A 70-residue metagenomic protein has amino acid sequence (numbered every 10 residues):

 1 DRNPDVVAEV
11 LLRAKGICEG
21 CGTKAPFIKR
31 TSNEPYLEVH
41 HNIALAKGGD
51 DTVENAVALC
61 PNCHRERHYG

Functional and structural regions predicted by a protein language model:
D1-P26, N33, K47-D50, E54: Short, charged surface segments at domain edges that flank catalytic/cofactor-binding sites
I17, E38, L59: The −1 position to Zn-ligating cysteines in a subset of zinc-ribbon hairpins
T23, A44, R65: Short Cys/His-rich local motifs and their 1-3 flanking residues in nucleic-acid-associated proteins and small
I28-T31, H40, G70: Short Cys/His-rich "knuckle" micro-motifs
K29, N42, P61-C63: Extended interaction regions within the primary functional domain
H40-G48: Short helix/strand-bridging catalytic loops that position acidic/His residues to coordinate divalent metals and engage
A58-G70: Short Cys/His-centered divalent metal-binding micro-motifs
